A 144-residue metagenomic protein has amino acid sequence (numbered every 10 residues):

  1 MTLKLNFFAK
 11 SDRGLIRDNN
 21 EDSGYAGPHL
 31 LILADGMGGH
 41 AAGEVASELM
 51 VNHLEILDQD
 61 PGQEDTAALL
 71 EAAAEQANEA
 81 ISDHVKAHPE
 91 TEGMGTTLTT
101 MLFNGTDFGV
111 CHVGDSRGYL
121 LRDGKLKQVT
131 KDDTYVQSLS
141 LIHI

Functional and structural regions predicted by a protein language model:
M1-I142: PP2C/PPM-type serine/threonine phosphatase catalytic domain
